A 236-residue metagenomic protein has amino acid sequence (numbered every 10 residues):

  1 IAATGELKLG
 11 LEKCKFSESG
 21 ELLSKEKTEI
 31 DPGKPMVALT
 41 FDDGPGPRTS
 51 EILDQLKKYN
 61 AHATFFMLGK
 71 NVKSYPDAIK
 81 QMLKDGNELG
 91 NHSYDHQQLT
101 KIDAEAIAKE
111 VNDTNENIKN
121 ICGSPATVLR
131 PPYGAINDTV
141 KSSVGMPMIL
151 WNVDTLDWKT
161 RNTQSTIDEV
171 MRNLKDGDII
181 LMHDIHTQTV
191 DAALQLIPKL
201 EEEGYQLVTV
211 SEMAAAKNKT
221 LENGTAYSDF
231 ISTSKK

Functional and structural regions predicted by a protein language model:
I1-E29: Extracellular adhesion/carbohydrate-binding repeat motifs centered on closely spaced tryptophans
G10, D43-S50, F66, K73 (+6 more regions): Soluble non-cytosolic domains of exported or imported proteins
G20-I102, A106-N117, S124, A215: Active-site beta->alpha N-cap acidic-glycine motif
A38-F41, A63-M67, E88-S93, T127-P131 (+3 more regions): Structural recognition of the beta-strand scaffold that forms the well-ordered cores of secreted hydrolase catalytic
K58-Y59, V72-K73, Q188-K236: C-terminal domain-boundary segment and adjacent tail
I79-Q81, E105-I107, Q164-S165, E222-Y227: Short low-complexity, flexible loop/linker segments enriched in glycine and/or proline with clustered acidic
Q97-S124, A135-D176, T189-A192: Alpha-helical scaffold elements lining the catalytic groove of polysaccharide deacetylases
